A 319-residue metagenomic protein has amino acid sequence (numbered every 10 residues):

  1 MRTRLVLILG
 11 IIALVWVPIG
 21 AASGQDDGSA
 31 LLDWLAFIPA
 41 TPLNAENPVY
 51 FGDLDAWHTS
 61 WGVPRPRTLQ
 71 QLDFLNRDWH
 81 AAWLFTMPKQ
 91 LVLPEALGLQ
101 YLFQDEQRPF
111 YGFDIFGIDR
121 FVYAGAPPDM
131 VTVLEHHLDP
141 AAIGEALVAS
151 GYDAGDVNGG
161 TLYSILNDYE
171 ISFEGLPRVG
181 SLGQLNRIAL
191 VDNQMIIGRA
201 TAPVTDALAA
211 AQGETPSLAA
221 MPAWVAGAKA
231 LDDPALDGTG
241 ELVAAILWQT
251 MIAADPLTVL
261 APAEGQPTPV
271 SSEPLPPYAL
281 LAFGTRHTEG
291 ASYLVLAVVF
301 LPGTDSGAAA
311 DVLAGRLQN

Functional and structural regions predicted by a protein language model:
M1-D27, D53: Intrinsically disordered, low-complexity Ser/Thr/Pro-rich tracts
A22-D129, E135-N319: Soluble, non-membrane globular domain cores that form compact, hydrophobic packing and curved binding surfaces
